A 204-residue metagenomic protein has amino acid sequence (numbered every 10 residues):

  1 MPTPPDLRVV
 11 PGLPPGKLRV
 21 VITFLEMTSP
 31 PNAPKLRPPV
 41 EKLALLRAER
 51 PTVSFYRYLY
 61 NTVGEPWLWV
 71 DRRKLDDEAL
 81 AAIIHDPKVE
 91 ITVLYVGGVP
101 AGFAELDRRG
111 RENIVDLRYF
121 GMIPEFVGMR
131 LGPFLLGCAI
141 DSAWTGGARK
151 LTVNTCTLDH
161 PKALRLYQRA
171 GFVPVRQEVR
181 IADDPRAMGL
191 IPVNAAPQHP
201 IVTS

Functional and structural regions predicted by a protein language model:
M1-E49: Acyl-donor-binding surface of acyltransferase catalytic domains
P2-V20, I181-S204: Acidic/histidine-enriched, glycine/proline-rich intrinsically disordered or flexible terminal extensions
P4-P11, L158-R176, D184: Conserved active-site alpha-helix within GNAT-family acetyltransferase domains
R37-R72, V193: Short amphipathic alpha-helix that is part of the acyltransferase structural core
D71-E78, I84-P124: A conserved beta-strand-loop-helix scaffold within acyl/acetyltransferase catalytic domains
F126, R130-C138: Conserved acetyl-CoA pyrophosphate-binding loop and the N-cap/start of the following alpha-helix in GNAT-like
V127, V153-A163, R180-R186, L190: Conserved beta-strand-loop-alpha-helix junction that forms the acyl-donor binding cleft
A143-T155: Conserved GNAT acetyl-CoA-binding A-motif
